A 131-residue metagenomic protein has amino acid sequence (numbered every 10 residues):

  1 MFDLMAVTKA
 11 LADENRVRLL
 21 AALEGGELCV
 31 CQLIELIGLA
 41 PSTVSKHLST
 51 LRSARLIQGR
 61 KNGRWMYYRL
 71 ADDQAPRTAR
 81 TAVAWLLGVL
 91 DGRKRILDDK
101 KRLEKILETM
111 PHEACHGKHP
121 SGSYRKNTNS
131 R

Functional and structural regions predicted by a protein language model:
M1-F2, L97: Amphipathic alpha-helical repeat elements characteristic of tetratricopeptide repeat
F2-T43, S49, W65-A75: N-terminal helix-turn-helix DNA-binding core of bacterial DNA-binding proteins
G25, Q74-R131: C-terminal regulatory/oligomerization modules of transcriptional regulators
L48, A54, R64-M66, A79-W85: Short, structured secondary-structure boundary patches
S53-N62, R69-A71: Beta-hairpin "wing" of winged helix-turn-helix
